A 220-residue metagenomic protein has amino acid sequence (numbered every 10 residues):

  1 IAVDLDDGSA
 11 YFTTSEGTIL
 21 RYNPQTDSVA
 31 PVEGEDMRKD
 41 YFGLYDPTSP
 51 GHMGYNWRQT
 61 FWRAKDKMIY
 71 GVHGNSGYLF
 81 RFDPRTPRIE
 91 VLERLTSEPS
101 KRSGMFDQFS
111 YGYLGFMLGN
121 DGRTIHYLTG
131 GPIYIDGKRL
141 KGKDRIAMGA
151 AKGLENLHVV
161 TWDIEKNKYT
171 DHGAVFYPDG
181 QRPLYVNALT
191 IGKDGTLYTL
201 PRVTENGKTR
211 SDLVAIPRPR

Functional and structural regions predicted by a protein language model:
I1-V3, Y41-L44, G54-F61, K101-M117 (+1 more regions): Repeated scaffold domains used in trafficking and secretory/extracellular systems, primarily beta-propellers
V3-D7, W62-D66, L118-G122, I191-D194: Residue-level detector of Asp-centered blade-edge/turn motifs that repeat once per structural unit in beta-propeller
S9-T13, M68-G71, T124-Y127, L197-T199: Conserved beta-propeller blade signature
S15-I19, N75-Y78, P132, L157 (+1 more regions): Loop/turn residues immediately N-terminal
V32-H52, L92-F109, D171-R182: Surface-exposed loop and turn segments in beta-propeller and other repeat-based domains that flank or scaffold
L79-D83, D144-E165, S211-P219: Beta-propeller blade signature
L128-N156, R202-S211: Short, conserved, GDST-rich strand-edge loop motifs in beta-rich repeat architectures
L184-R220: Blade-level signature of beta-propeller repeat domains, shared across WD40, Kelch, NHL, RCC1 and BNR/Asp-box propellers
